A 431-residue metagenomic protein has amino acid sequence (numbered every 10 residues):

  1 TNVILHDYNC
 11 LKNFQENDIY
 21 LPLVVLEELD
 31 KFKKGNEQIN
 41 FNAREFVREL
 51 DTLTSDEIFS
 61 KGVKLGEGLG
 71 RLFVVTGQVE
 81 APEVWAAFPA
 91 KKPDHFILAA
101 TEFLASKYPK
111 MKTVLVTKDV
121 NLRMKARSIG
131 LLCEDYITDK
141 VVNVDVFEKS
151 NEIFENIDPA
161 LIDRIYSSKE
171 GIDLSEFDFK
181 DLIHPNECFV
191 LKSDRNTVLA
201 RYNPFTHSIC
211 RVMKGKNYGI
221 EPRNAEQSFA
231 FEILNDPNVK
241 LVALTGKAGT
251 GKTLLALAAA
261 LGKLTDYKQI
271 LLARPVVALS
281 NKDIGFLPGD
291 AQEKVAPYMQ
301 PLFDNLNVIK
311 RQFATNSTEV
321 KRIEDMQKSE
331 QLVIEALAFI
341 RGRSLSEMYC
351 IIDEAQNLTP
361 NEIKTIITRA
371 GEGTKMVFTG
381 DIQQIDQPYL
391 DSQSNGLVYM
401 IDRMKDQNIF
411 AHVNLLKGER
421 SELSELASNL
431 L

Functional and structural regions predicted by a protein language model:
N2-V114, V120-N217: Active-site-proximal, substrate-binding regions of enzyme catalytic domains and RNA-binding/basic surfaces
H6, K328-I351, A355-T365: Conserved RecA-like ASCE ATPase "motif II neighborhood" in helicase/translocase motors
K31-K64, Q300-L302, V398-L431: Conserved coupling/interface region of RecA-like P-loop/ASCE motor cores
G219-N238: N-terminal pre-P-loop "Q-motif" helix
P237-A243, E347: Pre-Walker A (Motif I) flank of P-loop NTPase domains
L244-G246, A256: Hydrophobic anchor at the beta1->P-loop junction of P-loop NTPases
G249-G251: Conserved glycine(s) of the Walker
L254-R322, Q387-N408: Conserved P-loop
